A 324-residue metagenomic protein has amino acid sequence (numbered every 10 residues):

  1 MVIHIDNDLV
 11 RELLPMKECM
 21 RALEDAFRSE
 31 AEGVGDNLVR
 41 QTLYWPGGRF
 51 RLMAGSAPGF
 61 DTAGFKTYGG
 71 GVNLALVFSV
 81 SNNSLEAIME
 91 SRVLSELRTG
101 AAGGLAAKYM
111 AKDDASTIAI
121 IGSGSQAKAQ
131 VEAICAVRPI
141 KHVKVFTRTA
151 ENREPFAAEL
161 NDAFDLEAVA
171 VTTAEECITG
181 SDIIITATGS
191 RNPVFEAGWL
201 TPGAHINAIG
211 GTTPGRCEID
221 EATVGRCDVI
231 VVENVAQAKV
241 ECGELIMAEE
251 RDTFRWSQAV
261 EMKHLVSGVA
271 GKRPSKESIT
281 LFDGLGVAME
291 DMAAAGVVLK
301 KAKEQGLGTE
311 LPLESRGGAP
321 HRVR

Functional and structural regions predicted by a protein language model:
M1-E96, G104, D114, M289-M292 (+2 more regions): N-terminal ligand-binding/catalytic initiation module
L9-V10, G215-V323: Adenosine-phosphate binding glycine-rich loop
M110-T117, P139, T201-P202: Short helix-loop-beta connector
I118-A119, T280: Conserved beta-strand elements of the Class I
S123-G124: Glycine-rich Rossmann-fold phosphate-binding loop(s) that bind the pyrophosphate of adenine dinucleotide cofactors
A127-K128: N-terminal Rossmann-fold NAD(P) dinucleotide-binding loop
A136-F164: NAD(P)-binding Rossmann-fold cofactor-contacting core
L166-E250: Rossmann-like adenosine-cofactor binding region
